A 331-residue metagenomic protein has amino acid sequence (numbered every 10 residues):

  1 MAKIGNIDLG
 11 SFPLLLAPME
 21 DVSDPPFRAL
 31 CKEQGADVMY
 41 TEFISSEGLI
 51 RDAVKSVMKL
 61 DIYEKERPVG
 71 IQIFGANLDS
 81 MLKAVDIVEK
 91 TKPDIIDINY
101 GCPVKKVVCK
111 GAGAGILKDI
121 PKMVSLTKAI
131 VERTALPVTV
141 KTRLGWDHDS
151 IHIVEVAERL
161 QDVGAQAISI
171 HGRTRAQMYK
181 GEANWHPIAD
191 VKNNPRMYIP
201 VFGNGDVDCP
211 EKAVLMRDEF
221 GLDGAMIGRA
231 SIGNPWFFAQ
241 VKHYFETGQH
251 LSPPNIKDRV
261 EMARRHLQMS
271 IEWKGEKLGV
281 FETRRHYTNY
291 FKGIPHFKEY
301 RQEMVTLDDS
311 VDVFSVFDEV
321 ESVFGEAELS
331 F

Functional and structural regions predicted by a protein language model:
M1-F331: Flavin-dependent oxidoreductase catalytic cores
